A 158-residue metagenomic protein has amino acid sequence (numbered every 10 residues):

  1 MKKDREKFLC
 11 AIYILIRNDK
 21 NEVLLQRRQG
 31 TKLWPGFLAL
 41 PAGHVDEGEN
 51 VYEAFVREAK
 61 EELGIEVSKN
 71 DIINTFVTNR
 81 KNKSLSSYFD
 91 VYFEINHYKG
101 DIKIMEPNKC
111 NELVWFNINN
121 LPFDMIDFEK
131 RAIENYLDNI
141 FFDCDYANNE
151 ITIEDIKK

Functional and structural regions predicted by a protein language model:
M1-V23, P41, E94: Conserved N-terminal beta-strand and adjoining loop/helix that marks the start of the Nudix/MutT-like hydrolase domain
L9, P35, L40, S86-D90 (+2 more regions): Short connector loops at helix/strand junctions that flank enzyme active sites, especially segments positioning acidic
N18-K20, V77-I102: Active-site-adjacent beta-strand/loop module that shapes the phosphate/pyrophosphate-binding cleft
E22-E61: Conserved Nudix-box catalytic region and its N-terminal flanking loop in Nudix hydrolases and closely related
P35, N108-K158: Nudix hydrolase/Nudix homology domain
G43, R57, N70, F116-N119: Structural detector for helix-capping/boundary residues
E66-F76: A short coil-to-beta-strand element that immediately follows conserved catalytic motifs
